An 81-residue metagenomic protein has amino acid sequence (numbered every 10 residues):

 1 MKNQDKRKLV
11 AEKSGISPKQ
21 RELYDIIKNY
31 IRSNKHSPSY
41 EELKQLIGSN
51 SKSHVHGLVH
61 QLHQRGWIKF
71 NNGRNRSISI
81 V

Functional and structural regions predicted by a protein language model:
M1-G15: Short, Lys/Arg-enriched N-terminal segment that forms or immediately precedes the first helix of a structured domain
G15-I16, N50: Alpha-helical hairpin
S17-Q20, N34, S39, N71-V81: Short, cationic-aromatic polyanion-contact patches
E22-N29: Pre-recognition alpha-helix immediately N-terminal to the DNA-recognition helix within helix-turn-helix or winged-helix
E42-N50: Short helix-coil junctions and helix-kink-helix linkers
H54-V55: Helix-turn-helix DNA-binding helix
V59-H60: Short, hydrophobic-biased segments on the C-terminal half of alpha helices that form "recognition helices"
H63-N71: A short, conserved structural fragment
